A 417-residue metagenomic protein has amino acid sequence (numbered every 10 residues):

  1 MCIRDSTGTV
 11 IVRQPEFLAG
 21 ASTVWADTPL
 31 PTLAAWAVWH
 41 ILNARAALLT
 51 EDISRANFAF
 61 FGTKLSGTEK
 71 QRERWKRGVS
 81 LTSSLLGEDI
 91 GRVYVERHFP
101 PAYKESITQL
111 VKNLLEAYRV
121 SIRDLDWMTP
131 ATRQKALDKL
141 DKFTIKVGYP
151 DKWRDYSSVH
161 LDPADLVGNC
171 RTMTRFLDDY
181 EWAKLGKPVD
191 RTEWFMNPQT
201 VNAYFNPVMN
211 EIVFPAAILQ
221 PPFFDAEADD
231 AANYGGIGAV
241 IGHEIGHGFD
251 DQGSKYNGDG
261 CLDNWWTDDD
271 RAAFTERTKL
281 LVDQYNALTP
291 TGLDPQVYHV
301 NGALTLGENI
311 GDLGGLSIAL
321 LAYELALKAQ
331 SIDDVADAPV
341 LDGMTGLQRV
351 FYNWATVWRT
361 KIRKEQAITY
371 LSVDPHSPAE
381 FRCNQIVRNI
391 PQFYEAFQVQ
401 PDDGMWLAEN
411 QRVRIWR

Functional and structural regions predicted by a protein language model:
M1: Nucleotide/phosphate-binding catalytic cleft detector across ATP-hydrolyzing and phosphate-transferring enzymes
R4-Q109, N113, P150: Noncatalytic, helix-rich "gating/capping" subdomain that lines the substrate-entry/channel surface of large enzyme
I11, P15, R72, K76 (+2 more regions): Intrinsically disordered, low-complexity linker/terminal regions across diverse proteins
